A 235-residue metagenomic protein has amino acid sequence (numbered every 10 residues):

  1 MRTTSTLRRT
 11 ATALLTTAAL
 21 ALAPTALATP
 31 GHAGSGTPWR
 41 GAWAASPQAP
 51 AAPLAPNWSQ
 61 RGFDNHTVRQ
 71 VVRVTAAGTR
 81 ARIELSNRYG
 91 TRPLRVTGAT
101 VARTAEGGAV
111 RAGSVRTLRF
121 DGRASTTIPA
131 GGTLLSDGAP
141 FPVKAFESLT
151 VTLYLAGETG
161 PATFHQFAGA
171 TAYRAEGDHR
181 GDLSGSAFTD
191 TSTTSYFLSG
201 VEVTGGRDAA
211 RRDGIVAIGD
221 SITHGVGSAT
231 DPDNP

Functional and structural regions predicted by a protein language model:
R2-T6, T16-T17, A21-P24, A28-I218 (+2 more regions): N-terminal secretory targeting modules
D233-P235: Phosphate-binding active sites in nucleotide-utilizing proteins
